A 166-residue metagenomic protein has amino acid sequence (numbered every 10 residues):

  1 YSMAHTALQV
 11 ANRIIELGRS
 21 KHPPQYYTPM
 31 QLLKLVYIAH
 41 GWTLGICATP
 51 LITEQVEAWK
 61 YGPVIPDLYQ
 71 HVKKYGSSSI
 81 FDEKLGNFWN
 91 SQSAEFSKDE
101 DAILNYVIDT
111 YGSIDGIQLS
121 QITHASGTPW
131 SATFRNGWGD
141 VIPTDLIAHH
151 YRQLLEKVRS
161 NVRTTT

Functional and structural regions predicted by a protein language model:
Y1-T166: Domain-edge interaction signal
